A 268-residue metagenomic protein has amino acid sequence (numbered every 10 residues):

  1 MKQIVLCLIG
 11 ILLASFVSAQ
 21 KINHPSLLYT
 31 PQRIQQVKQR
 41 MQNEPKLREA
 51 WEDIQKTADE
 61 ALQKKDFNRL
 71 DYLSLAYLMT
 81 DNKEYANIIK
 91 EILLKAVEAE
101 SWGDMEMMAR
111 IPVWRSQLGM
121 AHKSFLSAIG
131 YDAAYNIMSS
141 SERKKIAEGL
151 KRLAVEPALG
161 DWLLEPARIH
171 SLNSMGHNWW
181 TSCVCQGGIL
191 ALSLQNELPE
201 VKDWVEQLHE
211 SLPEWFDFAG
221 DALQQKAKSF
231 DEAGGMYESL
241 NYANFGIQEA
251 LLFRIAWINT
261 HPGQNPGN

Functional and structural regions predicted by a protein language model:
M1-I4: Positively charged n-region of N-terminal signal peptides that target proteins for export
L6-I9: Sec-dependent N-terminal signal peptides
V17-K21: Boundary at the C-terminal end of the N-terminal hydrophobic targeting segment
S26-Q42, K46-N268: Aromatic-lined, polymer-binding surfaces characteristic of secreted/periplasmic polysaccharide-degrading enzymes
